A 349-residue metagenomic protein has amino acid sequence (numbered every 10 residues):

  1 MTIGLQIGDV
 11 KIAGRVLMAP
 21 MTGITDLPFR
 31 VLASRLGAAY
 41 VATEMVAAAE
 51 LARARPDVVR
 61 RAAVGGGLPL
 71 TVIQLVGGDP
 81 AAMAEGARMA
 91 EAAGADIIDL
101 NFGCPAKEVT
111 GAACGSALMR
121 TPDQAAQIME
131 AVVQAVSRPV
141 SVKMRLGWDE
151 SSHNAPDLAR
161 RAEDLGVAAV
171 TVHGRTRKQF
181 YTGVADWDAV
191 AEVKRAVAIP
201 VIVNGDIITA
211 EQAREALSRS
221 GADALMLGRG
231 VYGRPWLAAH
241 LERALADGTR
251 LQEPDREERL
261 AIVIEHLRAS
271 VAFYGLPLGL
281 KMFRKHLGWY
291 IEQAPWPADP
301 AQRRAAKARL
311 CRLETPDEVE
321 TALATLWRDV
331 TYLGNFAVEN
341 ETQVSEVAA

Functional and structural regions predicted by a protein language model:
M1-G4, I12, V16, T22 (+8 more regions): Alpha/beta catalytic cores of nucleotide-metabolism and tRNA/nucleoside-modifying enzymes
T2-Q6, M21-D96: Glycine-rich, positively charged N-terminal anion/phosphate-binding segment
I3-L17, L51-T71, C104, E108-A112 (+2 more regions): N-terminal small/glycine-rich loop or linker at the start of catalytic domains across soluble metabolic enzymes
V16-P20, V41-T43, T71-L75, I98 (+4 more regions): Hydrophobic faces of well-ordered beta-strands that scaffold small-molecule active sites in alpha/beta enzyme cores
M21, V46-A48, V76-G78, G103-P105 (+4 more regions): Active-site beta-loop-alpha junctions enriched in small/polar residues
R35, A84-C114, P122-I199, E215: Alpha/beta enzyme core
M119: Aromatic- and acidic-residue-enriched carbohydrate-binding clefts of CAZyme catalytic domains
